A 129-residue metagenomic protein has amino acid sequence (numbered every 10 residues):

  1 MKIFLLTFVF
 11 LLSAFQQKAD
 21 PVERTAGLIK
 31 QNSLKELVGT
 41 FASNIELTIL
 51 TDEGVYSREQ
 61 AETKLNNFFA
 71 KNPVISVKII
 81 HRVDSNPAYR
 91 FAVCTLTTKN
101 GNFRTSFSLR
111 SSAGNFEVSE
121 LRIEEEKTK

Functional and structural regions predicted by a protein language model:
I3-S13: Sec-dependent N-terminal signal peptides
Q17-S33: Short, aromatic-enriched amphipathic alpha-helices that serve as compact interaction elements
S33-N44: Short, well-ordered alpha-helical segments enriched in acidic and aromatic residues
T40-A42, P87-Y89, N102-R104, F116: Extracytoplasmic
L47-G54: A short gly/proline-enriched turn/hairpin at secondary-structure junctions
V55-S57, R82: Acidic helix-start/capping segments at beta-turn-to-alpha-helix junctions
T63-G101: Surface-exposed, charged secondary-structure patches
N102-K129: Short beta-strand edge/turn micro-motifs at domain boundaries
